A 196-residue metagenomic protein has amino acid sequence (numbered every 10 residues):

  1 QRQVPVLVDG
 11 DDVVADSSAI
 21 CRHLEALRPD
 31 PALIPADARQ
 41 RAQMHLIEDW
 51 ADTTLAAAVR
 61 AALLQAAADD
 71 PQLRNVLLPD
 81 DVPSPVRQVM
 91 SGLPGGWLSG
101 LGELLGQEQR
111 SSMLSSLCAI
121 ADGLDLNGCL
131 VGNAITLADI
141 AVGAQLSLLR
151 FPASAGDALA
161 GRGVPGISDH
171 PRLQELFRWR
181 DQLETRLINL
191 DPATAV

Functional and structural regions predicted by a protein language model:
Q1-S84: GST-like domain detector, emphasizing the conserved glutathione-binding G-site in the N-terminal thioredoxin-like
H23, L27, G123, Q182 (+1 more regions): C-terminal alpha-helix
A38, E103-Q107, I167-H170: Charge-dense, low-complexity intrinsically disordered segments
R39, Q43-L46, E108-S115, A119 (+1 more regions): A non-catalytic, amphipathic alpha-helix used as a structural packing/dimerization or gating element in enzyme scaffolds
A56-G161: GST-like fold's C-terminal all-alpha helical module
G96-G102, Q182-V196: Long, charge-rich low-complexity segments
Q145-D191: Short His-centered aromatic/hydrophobic patch
